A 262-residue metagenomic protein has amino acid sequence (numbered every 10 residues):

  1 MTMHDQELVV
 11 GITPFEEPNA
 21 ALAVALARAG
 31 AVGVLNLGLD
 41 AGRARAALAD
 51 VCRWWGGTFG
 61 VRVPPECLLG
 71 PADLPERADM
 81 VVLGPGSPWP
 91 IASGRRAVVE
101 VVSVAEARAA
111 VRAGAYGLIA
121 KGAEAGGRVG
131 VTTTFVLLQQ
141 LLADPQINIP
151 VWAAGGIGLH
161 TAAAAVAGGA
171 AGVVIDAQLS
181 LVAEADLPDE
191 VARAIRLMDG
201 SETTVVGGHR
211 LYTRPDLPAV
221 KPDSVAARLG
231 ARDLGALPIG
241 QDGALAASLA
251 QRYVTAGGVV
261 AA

Functional and structural regions predicted by a protein language model:
M1-P150, Q251: Active-site entrance/lid segments in N-terminal catalytic domains of soluble metabolic enzymes
E16, I157-G158: Gly/Ser/Thr-rich loops at beta-strand to alpha-helix junctions that form or flank small-molecule/cofactor-binding
A107, R112, R128-P150, G158-A262: Conserved active-site-proximal phosphate/metal-binding subdomains
E124, G156-I157: Acidic, glycine-rich active-site loops and adjacent beta-strand->loop/helix elements that engage anionic groups
